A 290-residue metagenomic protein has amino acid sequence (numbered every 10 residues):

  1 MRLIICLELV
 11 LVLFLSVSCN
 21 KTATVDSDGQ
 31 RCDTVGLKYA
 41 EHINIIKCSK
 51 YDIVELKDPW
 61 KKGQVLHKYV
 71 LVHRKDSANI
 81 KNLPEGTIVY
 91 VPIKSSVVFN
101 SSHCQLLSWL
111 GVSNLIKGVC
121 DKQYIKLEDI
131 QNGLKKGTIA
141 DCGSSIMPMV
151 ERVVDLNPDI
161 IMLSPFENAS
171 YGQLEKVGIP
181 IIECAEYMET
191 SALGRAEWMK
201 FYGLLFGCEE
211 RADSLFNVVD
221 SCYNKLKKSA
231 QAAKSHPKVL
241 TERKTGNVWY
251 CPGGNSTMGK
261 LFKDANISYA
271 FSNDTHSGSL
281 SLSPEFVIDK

Functional and structural regions predicted by a protein language model:
M1-D26: Bacterial Sec-dependent N-terminal signal peptides
C19-C104, R211-L240: Bacterial Sec-exported substrate-binding components of ABC uptake systems
D52, W60-V154, I161-F166: A short, structured surface patch at a secondary-structure boundary
E55, G63, L280-K290: Ligand-binding pocket segment of bilobal, Venus flytrap-like solute-binding proteins
V112, V177-I179, A265: Short, structured coil segments at secondary-structure junctions
T138, M149, D155-W249, S272-N273 (+1 more regions): Extracytoplasmic substrate-binding proteins
Y250-L280: Alpha-helical, coiled-coil/dimerization segments enriched in small aliphatic residues
